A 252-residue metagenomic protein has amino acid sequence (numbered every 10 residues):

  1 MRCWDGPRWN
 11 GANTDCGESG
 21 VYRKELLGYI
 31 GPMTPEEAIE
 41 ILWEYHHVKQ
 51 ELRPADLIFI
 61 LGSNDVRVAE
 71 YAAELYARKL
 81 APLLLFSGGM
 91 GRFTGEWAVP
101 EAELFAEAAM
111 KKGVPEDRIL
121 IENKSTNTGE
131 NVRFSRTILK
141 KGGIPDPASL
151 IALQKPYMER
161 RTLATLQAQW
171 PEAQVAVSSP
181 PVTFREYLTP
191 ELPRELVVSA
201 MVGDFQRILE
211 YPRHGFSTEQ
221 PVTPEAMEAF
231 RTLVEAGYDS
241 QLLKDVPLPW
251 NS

Functional and structural regions predicted by a protein language model:
A12-T14: Ala/Thr-enriched low-complexity intrinsically disordered regions
G20-M201, N251-S252: A structural signal for short, hydrophobic/glycine-enriched beta-strand patches
L192-L243: A conserved mid-domain beta-alpha-beta active-site/ligand-binding segment of alpha/beta enzyme cores
Q241-S252: Extended hydrophobic packing segments that form well-structured cores
